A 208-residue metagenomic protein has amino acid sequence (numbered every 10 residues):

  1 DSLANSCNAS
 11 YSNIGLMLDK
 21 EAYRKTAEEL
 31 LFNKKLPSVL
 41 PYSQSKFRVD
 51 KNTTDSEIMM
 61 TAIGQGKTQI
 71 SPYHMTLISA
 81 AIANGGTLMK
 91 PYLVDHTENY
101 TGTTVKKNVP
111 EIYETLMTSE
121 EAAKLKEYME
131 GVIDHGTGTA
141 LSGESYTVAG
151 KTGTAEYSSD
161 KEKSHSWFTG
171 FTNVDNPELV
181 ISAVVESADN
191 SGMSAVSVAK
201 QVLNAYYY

Functional and structural regions predicted by a protein language model:
D1-A183: Beta-lactam-recognizing serine transpeptidase/beta-lactamase-like catalytic domain environment
S71-L77, S194-Q201: Short amphipathic alpha-helical face segments that pack within enzyme cores and frequently flank/anchor catalytic
T103-P110, V196-Y208: Short, gly/Ser/Thr-rich active-site loops of penicillin-recognizing serine hydrolases
M117-T118, S191-A195: A short, polar/proline- and glycine-enriched secondary-structure boundary/capping micro-motif
E186-D189: A generic structural motif
